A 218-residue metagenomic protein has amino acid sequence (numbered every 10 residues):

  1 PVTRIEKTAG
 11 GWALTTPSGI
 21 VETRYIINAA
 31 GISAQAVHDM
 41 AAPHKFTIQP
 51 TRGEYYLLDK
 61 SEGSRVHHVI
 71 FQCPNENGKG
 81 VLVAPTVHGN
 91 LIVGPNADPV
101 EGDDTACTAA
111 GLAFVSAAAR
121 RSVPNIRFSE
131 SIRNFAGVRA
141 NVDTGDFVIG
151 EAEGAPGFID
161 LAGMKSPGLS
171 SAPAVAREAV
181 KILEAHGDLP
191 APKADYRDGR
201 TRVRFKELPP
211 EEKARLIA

Functional and structural regions predicted by a protein language model:
P1-V2: A conserved beta-strand/loop element that lines the FAD pocket in flavoprotein oxidoreductases
I5-G94, D98-T108, A117, V123-I126 (+1 more regions): Flavin-dependent oxidoreductases
G78-G80, V87-H88, P99, D103-I217: C-terminal catalytic lobe of FAD-dependent flavoproteins
